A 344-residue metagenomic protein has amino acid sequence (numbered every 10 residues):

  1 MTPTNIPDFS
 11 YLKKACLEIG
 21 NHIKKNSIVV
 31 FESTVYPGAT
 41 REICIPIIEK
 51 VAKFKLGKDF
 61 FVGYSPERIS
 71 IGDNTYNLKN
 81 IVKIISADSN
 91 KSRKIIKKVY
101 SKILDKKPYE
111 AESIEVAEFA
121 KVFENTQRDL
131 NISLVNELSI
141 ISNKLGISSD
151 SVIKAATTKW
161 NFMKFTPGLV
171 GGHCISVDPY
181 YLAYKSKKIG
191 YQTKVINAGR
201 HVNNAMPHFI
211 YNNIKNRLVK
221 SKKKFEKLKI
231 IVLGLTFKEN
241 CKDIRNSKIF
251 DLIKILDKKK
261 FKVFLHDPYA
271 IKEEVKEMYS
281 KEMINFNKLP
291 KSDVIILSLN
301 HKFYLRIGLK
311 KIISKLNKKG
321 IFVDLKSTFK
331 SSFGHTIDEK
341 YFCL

Functional and structural regions predicted by a protein language model:
M1-L344: Structural/interface elements that position substrates and couple domains in central-metabolism enzymes
